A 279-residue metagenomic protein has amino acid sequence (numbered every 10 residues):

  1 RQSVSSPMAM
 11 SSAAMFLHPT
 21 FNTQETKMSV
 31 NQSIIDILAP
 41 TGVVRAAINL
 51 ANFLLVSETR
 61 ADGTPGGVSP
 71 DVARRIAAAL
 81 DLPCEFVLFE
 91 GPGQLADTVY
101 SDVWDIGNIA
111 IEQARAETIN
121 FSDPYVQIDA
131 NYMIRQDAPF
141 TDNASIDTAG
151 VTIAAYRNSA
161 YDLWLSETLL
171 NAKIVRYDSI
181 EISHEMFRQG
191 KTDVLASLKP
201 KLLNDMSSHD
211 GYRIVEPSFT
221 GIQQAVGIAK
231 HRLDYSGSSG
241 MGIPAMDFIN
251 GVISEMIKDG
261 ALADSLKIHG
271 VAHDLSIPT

Functional and structural regions predicted by a protein language model:
S29-A110, R115: Extracytoplasmic small-molecule ligand-binding "clamshell" domains of the periplasmic binding protein/Venus flytrap
S29-V30, I35, T64-A79, A138 (+4 more regions): Extended ligand-binding regions for polar small-molecule ligands
L50, V126-D137, K199, L203-N250 (+1 more regions): Periplasmic-binding protein-like
V56-A61, A73-P83, S122, N158-S179 (+3 more regions): Ligand-binding cleft/hinge of the Venus flytrap
P70, E85-D97, F140-T141, V175-Q189 (+1 more regions): Short helix-initiation/N-cap motifs at beta->coil->alpha
I76, T98-Y100, I146, M186-R188 (+1 more regions): Hydrophobic residues within well-ordered alpha-helices
L82, E90-G91, I111-R115, S122-L169 (+1 more regions): A conserved helix-loop-strand patch within extracytoplasmic ligand-binding domains of the periplasmic binding
G93, A110-T118, W164-E167, R188-G221: A ligand-binding cleft/hinge motif common to bilobed small-molecule-binding domains
